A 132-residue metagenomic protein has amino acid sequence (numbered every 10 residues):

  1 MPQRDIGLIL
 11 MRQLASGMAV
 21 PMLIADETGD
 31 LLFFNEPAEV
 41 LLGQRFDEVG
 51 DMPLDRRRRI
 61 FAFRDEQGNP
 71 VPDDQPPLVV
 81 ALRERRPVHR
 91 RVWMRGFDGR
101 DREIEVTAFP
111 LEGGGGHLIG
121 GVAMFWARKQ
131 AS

Functional and structural regions predicted by a protein language model:
P2-D30: Sensory modules in modular signal-transduction proteins
N35-E39: N-terminal capping loop/helix in small sensory signaling domains highlighted by a polar->aromatic N-x2-3-F motif
L42-Q44, G50-D51: Glycine-centered C-terminal helix-capping/turn motifs at helix ends
V49-G96: Terminal output helix/cap of sensory domains in signal transduction proteins
P77, V106-F109, M124: PAS-family sensory domains
H89-W93, R100-V106, V122: PAS/PAC sensory module
F97, L111-G113: Sensor-regulatory modules in signal-transduction proteins
G116-R128: PAS-family sensory domains
